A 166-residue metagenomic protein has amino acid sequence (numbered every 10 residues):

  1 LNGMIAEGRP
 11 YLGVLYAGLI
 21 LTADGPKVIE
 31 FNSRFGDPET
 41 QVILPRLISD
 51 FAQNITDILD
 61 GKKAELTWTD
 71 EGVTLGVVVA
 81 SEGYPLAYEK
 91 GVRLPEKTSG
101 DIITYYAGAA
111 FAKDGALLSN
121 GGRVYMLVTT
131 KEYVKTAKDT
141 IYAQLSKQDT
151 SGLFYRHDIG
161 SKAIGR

Functional and structural regions predicted by a protein language model:
L1-Y16, N32-D101, A112: Active-site "cap" helix and flanking loop/linker of ATP-utilizing ligase/carboxylase catalytic domains
L15-Y16, D24-K27, I43, L47 (+5 more regions): General structural feature for long, well-ordered alpha-helical segments within catalytic domains of soluble enzymes
A17-L21, P26-F35, G108: Short beta-strand elements
G18-I20, V78, Y105-G108, V128 (+1 more regions): Residues in well-ordered beta-strands of folded domains
A23, S81-G83, K131: Non-catalytic surface loops within mature trypsin-like serine protease
A23, W68-E71, T98-S99, L117-R123: A structural signal for short secondary-structure junctions
P26-K27, T74-V77, D101-T104, V124-M126: Structural motif
F111-D114, L118-R166: Generic C-terminus detector
